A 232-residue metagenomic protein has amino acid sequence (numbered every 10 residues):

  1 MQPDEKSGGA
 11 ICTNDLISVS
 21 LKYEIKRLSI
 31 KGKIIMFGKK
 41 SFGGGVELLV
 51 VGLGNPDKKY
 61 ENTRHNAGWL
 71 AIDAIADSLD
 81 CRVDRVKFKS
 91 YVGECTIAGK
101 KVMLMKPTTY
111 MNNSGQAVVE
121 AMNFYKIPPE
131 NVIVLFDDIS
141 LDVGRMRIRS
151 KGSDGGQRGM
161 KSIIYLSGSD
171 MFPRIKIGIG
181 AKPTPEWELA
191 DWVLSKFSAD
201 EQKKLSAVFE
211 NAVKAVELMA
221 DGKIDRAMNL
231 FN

Functional and structural regions predicted by a protein language model:
P3, S7, Y23, R27: Cationic, low-complexity basic patches in intrinsically disordered or flexible, solvent-exposed regions
G8-G9, G32: Residue-identity detector for glycine
I25, S29-S150, K161-I175, P183-E188 (+3 more regions): Nucleotide and nucleotide-moiety/phosphate-recognizing core
G156-G159: Hydrophobic alpha-helical segments within soluble ligand-binding/sensing domains
